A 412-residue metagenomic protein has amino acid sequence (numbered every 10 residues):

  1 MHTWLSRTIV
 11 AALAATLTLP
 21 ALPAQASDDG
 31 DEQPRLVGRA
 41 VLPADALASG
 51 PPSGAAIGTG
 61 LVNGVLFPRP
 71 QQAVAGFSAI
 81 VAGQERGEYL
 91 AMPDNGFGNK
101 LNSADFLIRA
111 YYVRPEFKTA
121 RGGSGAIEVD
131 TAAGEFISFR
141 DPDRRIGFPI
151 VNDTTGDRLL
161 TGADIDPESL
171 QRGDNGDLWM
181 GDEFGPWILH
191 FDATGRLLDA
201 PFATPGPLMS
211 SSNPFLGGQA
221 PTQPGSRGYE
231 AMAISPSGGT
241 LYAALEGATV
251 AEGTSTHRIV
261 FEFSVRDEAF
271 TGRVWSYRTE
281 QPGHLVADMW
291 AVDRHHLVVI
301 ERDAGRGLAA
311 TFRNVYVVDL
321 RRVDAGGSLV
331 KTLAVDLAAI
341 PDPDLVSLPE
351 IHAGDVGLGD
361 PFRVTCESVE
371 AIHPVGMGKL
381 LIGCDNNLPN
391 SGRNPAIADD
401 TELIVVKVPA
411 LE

Functional and structural regions predicted by a protein language model:
H2-A26: Secretory targeting and sorting signals
A26-E412: Sequence/structural signature of beta-propeller domains
